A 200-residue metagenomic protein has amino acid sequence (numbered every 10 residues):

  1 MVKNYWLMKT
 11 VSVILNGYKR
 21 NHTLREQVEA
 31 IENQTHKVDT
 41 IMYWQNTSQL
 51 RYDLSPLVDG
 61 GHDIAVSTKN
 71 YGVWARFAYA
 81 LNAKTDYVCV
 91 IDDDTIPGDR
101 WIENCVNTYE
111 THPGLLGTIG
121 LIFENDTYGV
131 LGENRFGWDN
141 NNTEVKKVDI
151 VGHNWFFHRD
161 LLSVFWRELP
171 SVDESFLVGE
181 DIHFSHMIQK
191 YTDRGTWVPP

Functional and structural regions predicted by a protein language model:
M1-A30: N-proximal low-complexity "stem/linker" segments adjacent to membrane-targeting elements
E29-V38: Short, acidic, metal-binding catalytic loop of nucleotide-sugar glycosyltransferases
V38-Q49, A65-V66: Short beta-strand/loop segment that forms part of the nucleotide-sugar
L50-A83: Active-site-proximal specificity loops/subdomain of glycosyltransferases
V88: Short aromatic/hydrophobic "clamp" motif used to bind/position activated sugar donors
D92-I96: The conserved acidic donor/metal-binding loop of glycosyltransferases
G98-P170: Conserved catalytic core of nucleotide-sugar-dependent glycosyltransferases
L177-H183: Acidic donor-binding loop at a coil-to-helix junction in glycosyltransferase catalytic cores that engages
